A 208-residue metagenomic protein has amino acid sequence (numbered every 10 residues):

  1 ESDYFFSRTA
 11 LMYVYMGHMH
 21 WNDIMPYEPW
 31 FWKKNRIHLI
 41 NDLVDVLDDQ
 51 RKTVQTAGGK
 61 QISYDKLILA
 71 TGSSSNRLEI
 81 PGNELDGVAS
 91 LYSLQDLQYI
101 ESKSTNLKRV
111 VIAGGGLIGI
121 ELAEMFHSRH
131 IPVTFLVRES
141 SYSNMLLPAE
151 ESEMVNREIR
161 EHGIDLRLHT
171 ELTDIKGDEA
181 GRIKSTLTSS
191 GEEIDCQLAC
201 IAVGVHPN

Functional and structural regions predicted by a protein language model:
E1-H38, M125-E150: Beta1-alpha1 glycine-rich phosphate/pyrophosphate-binding loop at the start of Rossmann-like nucleotide-binding domains
D3-F5, T53, N76-R77, L97 (+3 more regions): Flexible, glycine-rich phosphate/dinucleotide-binding loops and adjacent beta-alpha linkers at cofactor/substrate
R8, M12, R77, L97 (+3 more regions): A general structural signal for well-ordered alpha-helical segments in protein cores
T9, E79-N83, A123-M125: Short amphipathic alpha-helical segments
M12-G17, D86, L107, V111 (+3 more regions): Short, hinge-like loop/turn segments at secondary-structure boundaries
M25-V110, S185-V203, P207: FAD-binding core/adjacent interface of flavoenzyme oxidoreductases
H38-Q55, I62, R129-N208: A Rossmann-like FAD-binding core segment of flavoenzymes
Y99-L147, I183: Rossmann-like NAD(P)H-binding beta-loop-alpha module
